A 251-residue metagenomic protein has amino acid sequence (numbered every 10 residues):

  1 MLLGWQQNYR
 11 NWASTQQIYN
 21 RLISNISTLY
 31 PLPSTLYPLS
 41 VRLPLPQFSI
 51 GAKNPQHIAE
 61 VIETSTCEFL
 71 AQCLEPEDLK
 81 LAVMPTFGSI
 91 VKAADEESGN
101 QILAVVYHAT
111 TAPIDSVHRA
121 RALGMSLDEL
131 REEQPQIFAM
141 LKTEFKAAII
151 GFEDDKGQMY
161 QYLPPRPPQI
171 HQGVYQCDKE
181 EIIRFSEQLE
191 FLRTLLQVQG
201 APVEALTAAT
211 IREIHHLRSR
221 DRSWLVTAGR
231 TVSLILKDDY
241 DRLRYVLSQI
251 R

Functional and structural regions predicted by a protein language model:
L22, S27-Y30, S34-Y37: Intrinsic disorder
Q56-C73: Short, basic/aromatic beta-hairpin or loop at an interaction surface
I58-V61, N100-T111: Short beta-strand-centered aromatic/proline hotspots
E68-C73, A112-M125, A147: Short, solvent-exposed secondary-structure boundary/capping segments
Q72-K80: A structural micro-motif recognizing beta-strand termini and the immediately following turn/loop segments
A82-T86: Short, well-ordered loop/turn sites that connect or cap secondary structure elements
I137-R251: Charge/polar-rich, low-complexity and marginally structured segments
